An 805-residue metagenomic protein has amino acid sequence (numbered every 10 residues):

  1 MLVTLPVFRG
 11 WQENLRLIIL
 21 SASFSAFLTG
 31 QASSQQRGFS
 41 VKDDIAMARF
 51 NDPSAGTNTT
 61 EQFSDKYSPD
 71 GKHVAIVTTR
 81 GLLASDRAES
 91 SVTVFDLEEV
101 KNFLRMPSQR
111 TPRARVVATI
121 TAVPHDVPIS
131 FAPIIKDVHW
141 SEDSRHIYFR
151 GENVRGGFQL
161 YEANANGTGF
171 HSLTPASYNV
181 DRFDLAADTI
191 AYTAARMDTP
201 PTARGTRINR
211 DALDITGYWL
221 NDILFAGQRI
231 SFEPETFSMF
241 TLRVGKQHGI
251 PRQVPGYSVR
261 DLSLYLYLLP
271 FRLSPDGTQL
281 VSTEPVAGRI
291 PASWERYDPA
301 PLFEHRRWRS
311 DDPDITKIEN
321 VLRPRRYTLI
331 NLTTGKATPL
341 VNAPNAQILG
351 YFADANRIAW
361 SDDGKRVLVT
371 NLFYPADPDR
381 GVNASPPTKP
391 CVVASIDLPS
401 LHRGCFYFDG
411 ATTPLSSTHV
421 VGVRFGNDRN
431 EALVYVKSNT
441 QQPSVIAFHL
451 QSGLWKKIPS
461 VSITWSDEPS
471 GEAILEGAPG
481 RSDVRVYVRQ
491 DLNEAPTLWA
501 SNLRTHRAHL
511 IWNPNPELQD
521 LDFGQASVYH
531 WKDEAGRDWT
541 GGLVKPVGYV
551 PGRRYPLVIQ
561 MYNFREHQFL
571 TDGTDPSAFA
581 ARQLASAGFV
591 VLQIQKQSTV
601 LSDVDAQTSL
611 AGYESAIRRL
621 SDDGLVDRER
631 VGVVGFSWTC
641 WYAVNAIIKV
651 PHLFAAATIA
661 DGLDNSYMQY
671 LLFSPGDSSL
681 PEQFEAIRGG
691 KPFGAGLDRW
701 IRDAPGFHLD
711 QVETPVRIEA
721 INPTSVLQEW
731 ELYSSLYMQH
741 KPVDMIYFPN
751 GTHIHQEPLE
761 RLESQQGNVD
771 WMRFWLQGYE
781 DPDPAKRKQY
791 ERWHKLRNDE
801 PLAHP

Functional and structural regions predicted by a protein language model:
M1-L15: N-terminal secretory signal peptides that target proteins for export/translocation
N14-F27: Bacterial N-terminal signal peptides
S23, G30-G471, D483-V484, Q490-E494 (+4 more regions): Beta-propeller folds
F63, H73, Q279-E284, W455-V550 (+5 more regions): Non-catalytic accessory segments flanking enzyme active sites
P285, L372, Q490, Q560-E566 (+2 more regions): Glycine-rich His-Gly loop
P344, A384-K389, D397-L401, D409-T413 (+14 more regions): Active/binding-pocket-proximal capping segment
W512-E629, F636-S637: Cap/lid segment of the alpha/beta-hydrolase catalytic domain
S577-A587, V591-P805: Active-site-proximal cap/loop segments of hydrolase catalytic domains
